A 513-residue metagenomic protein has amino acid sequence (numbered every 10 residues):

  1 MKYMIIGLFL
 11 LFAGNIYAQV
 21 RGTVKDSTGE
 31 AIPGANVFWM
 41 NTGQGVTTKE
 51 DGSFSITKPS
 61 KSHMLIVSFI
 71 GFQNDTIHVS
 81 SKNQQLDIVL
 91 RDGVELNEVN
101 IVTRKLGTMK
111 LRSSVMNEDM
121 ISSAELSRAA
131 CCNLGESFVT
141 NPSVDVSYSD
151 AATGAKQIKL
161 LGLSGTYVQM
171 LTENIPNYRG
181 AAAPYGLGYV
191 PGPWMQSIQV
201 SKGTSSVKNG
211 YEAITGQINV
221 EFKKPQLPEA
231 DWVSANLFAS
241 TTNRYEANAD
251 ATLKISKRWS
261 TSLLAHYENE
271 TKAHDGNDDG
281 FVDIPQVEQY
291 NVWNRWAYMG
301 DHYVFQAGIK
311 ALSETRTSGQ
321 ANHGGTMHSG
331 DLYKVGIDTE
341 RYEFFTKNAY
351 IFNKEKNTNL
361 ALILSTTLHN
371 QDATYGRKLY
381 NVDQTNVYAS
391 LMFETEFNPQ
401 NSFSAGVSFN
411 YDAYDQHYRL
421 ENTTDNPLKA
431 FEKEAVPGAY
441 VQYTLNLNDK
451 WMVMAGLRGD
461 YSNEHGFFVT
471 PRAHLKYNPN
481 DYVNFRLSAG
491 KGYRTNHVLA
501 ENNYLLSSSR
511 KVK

Functional and structural regions predicted by a protein language model:
K25, E30, A35-M40, S68-F72 (+3 more regions): Short, acidic, small-residue-rich periplasmic hinge/interaction motif at the N-terminus of Gram-negative outer-membrane
G43-S53: Short, acidic Ser/Thr/Gly-rich low-complexity loop/linker segments typical of extracellular and cell-surface proteins
F54-T57, Q157, I175-K202, V292: Short acidic/polar hinge/loop motifs at secondary-structure boundaries that mediate gating or recognition
N83-V89, L134-S137, K156-K159, L171 (+5 more regions): N-terminal periplasmic accessory domains that precede and gate Gram-negative outer-membrane beta-barrel machines
G135-P176: Extracytoplasmic beta-strand/coil segments of soluble accessory domains associated with Gram-negative outer-membrane
Q169, S197-S201, Q217-K223, W232-T241 (+3 more regions): Predominantly transmembrane beta-strands of Gram-negative outer membrane beta-barrel pores used for transport
E270-N291, M299-L360, T366-Q384, S508: Flexible loop and strand-edge segments within Gram-negative outer membrane beta-barrel domains
N322-T326, D415, N463-V469, L475-K513: Surface-exposed extracellular loop regions of Gram-negative outer-membrane beta-barrel proteins, predominantly
